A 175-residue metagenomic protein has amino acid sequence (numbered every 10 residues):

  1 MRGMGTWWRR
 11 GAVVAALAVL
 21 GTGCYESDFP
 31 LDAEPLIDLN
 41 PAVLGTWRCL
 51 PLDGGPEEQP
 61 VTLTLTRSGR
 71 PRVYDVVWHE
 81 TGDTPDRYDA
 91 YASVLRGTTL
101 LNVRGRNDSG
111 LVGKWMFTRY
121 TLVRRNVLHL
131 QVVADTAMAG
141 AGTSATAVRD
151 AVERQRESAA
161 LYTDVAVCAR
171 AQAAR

Functional and structural regions predicted by a protein language model:
R2-A12: Bacterial N-terminal signal peptides that target proteins for export
A12-V13, D83: Intrinsically disordered, low-complexity segments enriched in glycine/proline and serine/threonine
L20-G23: C-terminal motif of bacterial Sec signal peptides marking the signal peptidase cleavage site
Y25-V43, L50-T62, T66-R175: Calycin-type beta-barrel ligand-binding domains and close structural analogs
